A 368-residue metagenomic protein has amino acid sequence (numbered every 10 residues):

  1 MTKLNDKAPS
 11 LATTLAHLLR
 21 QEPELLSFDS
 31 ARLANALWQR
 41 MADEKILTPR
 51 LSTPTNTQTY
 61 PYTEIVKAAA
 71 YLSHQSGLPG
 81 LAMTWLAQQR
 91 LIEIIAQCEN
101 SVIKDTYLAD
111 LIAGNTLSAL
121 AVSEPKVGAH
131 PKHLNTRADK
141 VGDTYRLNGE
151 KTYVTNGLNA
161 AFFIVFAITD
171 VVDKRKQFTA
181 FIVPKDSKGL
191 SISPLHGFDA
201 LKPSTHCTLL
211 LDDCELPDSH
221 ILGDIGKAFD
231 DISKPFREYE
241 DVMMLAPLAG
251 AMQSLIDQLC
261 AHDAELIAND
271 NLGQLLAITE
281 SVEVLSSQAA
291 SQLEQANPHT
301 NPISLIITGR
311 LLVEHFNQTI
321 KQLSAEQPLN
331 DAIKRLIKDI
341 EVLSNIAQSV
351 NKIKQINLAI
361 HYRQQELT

Functional and structural regions predicted by a protein language model:
M1-W85, D263, L293-P298, I360-T368: Amphipathic, small/basic residue-rich leader segments at the start of a protein or domain
L47-P49, A113-S123, F166: A short, Trp-centered hydrophobic/proline-enriched beta-strand micro-motif
P79-V102: N-terminal glycine-rich flavin-associated loop
T136-D139: A structural signal for short hydrophobic beta-strand segments in well-ordered beta-sheet cores
E150-L190: A short core secondary-structure module
P194-V284: Glycine-rich beta->alpha junctions and the first turn(s) of the following alpha-helix
E283-L329: C-terminal hydrophobic structural anchor segments that stabilize assembly/packing rather than catalytic chemistry
N317-T368: Glycine-rich phosphate/cofactor-binding loops in nucleotide/flavin-utilizing enzymes
